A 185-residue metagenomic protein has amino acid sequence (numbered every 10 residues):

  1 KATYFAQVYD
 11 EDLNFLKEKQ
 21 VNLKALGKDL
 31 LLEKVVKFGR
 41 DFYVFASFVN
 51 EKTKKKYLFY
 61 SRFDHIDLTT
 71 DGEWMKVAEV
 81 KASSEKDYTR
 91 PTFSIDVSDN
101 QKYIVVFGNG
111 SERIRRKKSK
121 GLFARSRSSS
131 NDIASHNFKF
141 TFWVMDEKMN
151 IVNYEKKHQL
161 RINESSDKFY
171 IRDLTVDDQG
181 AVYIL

Functional and structural regions predicted by a protein language model:
K1, L32-F42, P91-Y103, G110-R113 (+1 more regions): Structural signature of eukaryotic scaffold interfaces centered on beta-propeller domains
T3-N14, K56-T69, G121-N150: Beta-propeller blade signature
F15-K54, W74-T89, K156-F169: Blade-loop segments of beta-propeller domains
F48-N50, N109-E112: Residue-level signature of beta-propeller blades and closely related beta-rich strand-turn architectures in secreted
E51-K55, R116, I133: A flexible loop/linker signature enriched in serine peptidases of the S9 family
G72-K76, T92, T141-W143, I151-N153: Karyopherin-beta/Importin-beta family HEAT-repeat alpha-solenoid scaffold
E112-K118, K157: Active-site-adjacent structural segments surrounding the nucleophilic cysteine of cysteine proteases and isopeptidases
F142, K148-K156, E164-L185: Long, internal scaffold/assembly segments composed of regular secondary structure
